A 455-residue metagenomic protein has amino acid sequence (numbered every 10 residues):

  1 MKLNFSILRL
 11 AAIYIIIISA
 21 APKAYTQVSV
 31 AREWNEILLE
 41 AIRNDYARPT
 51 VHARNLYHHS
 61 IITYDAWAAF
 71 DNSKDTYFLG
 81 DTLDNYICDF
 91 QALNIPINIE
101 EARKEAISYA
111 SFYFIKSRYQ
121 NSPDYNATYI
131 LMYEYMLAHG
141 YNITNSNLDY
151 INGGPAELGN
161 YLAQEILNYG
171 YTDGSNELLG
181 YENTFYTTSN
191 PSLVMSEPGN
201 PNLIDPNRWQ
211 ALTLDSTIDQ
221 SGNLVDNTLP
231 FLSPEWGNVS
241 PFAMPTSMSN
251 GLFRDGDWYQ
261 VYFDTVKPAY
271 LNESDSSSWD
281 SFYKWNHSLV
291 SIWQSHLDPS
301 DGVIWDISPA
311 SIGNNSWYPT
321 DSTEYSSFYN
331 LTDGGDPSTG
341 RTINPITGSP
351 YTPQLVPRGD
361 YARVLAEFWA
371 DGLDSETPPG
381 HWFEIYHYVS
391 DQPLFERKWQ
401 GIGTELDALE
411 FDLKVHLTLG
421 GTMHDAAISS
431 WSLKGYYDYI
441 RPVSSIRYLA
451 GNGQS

Functional and structural regions predicted by a protein language model:
M1-S29: Bacterial Sec-dependent N-terminal signal peptides
Y25-S455: Acidic/polar surface patches and capping/hinge elements
